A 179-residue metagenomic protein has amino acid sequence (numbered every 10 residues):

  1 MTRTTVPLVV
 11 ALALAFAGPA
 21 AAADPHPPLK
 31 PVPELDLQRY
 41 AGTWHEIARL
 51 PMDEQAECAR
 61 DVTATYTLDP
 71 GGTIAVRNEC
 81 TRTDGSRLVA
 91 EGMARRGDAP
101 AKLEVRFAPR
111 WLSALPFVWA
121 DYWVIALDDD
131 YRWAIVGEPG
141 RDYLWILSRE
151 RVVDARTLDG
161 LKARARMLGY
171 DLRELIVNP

Functional and structural regions predicted by a protein language model:
M1-T5: Positively charged n-region of N-terminal signal peptides that target proteins for export
P7-A17: Bacterial N-terminal signal peptides
P19-P179: A beta-rich soluble binding module of mature secreted/lumenal proteins
